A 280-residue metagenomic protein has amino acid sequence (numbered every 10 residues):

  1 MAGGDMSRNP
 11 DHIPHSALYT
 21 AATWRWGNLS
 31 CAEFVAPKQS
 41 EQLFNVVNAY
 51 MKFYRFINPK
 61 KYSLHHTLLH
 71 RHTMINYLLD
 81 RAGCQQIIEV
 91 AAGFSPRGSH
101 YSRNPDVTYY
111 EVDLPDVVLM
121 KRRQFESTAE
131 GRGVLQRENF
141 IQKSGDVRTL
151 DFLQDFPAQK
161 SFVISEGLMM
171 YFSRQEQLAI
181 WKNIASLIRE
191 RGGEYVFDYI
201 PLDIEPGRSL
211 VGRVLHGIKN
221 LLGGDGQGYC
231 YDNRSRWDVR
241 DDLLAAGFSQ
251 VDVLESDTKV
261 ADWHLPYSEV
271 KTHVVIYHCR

Functional and structural regions predicted by a protein language model:
M1-I88, A92-K143, P157: Rossmann-like AdoMet
S144-L150: Conserved SAM/SAH-binding loop
L150-A158: Short amphipathic alpha-helix with an adjacent loop that forms part of the alpha/beta core around
K160-E176, W181: A short SAM/SAH-binding and catalytic strip from SAM-dependent methyltransferases
F162, W181, L187-D203: Conserved beta-strand signature within the Rossmann-like core of class I S-adenosyl-L-methionine
L210-Y229: Short, glycine-/aromatic-enriched active-site segment of Class I SAM-dependent methyltransferases
Y229-V253: Short alpha-helix
D262-R280: Core SAM-dependent methyltransferase catalytic element
